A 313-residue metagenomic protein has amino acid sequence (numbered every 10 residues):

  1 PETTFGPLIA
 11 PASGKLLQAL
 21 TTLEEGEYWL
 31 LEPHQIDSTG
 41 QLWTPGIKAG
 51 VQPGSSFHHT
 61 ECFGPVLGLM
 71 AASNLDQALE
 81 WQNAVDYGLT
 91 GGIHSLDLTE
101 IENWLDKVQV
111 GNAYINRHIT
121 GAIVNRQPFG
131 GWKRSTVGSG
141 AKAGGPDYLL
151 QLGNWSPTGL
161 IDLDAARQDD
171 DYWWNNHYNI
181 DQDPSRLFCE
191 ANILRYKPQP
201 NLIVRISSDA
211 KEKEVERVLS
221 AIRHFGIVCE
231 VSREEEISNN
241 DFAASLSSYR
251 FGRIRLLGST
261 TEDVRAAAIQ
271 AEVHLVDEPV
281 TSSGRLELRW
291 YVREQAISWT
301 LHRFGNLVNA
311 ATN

Functional and structural regions predicted by a protein language model:
T3-L8, T21, Q35-I36, L42-N313: Conserved C-terminal structural/oligomerization subdomain of aldehyde/semialdehyde dehydrogenase
G14-Y28: Long, low-complexity segments enriched in small/aliphatic residues
L30-H34: Diglycine-centered glycine-rich loop/turn motifs
